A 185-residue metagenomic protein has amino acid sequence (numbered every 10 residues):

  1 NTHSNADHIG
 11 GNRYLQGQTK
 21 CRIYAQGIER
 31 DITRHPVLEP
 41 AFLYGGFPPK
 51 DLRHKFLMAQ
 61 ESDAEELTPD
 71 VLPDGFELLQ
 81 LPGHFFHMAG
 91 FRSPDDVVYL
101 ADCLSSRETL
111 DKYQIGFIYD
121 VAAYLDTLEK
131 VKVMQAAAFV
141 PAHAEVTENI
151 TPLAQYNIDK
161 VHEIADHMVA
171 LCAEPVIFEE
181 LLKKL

Functional and structural regions predicted by a protein language model:
N1-P69: Active-site HxH/HxHxD metal-binding segment of metal-dependent hydrolases
D7, R30-D31, S105-S106, V146 (+1 more regions): Active-site micro-motifs of SAM-dependent methyltransferase domains
G10, L15, T19-Y24, R53 (+5 more regions): A structural signal for the main folded, soluble domain(s) of proteins
G17, V133, A173-E174: Secondary-structure boundary motif
P40-F42, E77-Q80, F85-A165: Metallo-beta-lactamase
V71-G75: Conserved N-terminal entry element of GNAT/NAT acetyltransferase domains
V169-E180, K184: Short capping segments at the starts of secondary-structure elements
